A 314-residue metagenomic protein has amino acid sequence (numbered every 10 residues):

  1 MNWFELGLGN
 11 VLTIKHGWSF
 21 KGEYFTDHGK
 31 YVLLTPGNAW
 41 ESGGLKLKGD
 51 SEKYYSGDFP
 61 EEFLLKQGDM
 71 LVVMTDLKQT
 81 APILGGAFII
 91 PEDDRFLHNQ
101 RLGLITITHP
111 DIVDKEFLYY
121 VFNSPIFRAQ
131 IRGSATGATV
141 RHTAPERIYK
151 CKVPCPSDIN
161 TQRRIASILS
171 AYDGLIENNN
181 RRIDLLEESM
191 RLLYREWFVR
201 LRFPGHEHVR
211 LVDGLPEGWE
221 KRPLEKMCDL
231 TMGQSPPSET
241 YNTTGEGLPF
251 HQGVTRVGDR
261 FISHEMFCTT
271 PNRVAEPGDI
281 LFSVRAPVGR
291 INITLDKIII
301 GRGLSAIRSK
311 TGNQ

Functional and structural regions predicted by a protein language model:
M1-K21, K150, P154-R200, P204-S235: Non-catalytic DNA-recognition/assembly elements of restriction-modification systems
N2, R95-G103, V113, R132 (+3 more regions): A short glycine-rich beta-alpha junction/loop motif
L6-Y24, G37-K78, R222-Y241, E246-D279 (+2 more regions): Sequence-specific dsDNA recognition surfaces
H28-Y31: Membrane-cytosol interface segments
T35-P36, P60-N123, Q252-V254, F261-Q314: A short beta-sheet element
Y54-G57, G103-H109, K150-C155, S170-G174 (+2 more regions): Short, well-ordered beta-strand elements within core beta-sheets of diverse protein domains
